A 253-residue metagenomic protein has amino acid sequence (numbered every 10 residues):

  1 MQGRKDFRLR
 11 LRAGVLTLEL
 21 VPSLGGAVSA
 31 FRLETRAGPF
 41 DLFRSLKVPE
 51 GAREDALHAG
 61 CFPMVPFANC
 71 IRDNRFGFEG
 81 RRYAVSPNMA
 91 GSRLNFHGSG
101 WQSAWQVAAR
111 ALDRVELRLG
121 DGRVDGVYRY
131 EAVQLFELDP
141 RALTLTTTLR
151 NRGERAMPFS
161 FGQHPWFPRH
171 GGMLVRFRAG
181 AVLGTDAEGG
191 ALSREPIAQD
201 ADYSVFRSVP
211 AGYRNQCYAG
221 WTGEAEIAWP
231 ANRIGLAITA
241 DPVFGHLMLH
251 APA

Functional and structural regions predicted by a protein language model:
M1-G3, R10-R12, R81, S86-P140: Extended, loop-rich substrate-binding clefts of extracytoplasmic carbohydrate-active enzymes
M1-V85, G223-G245, P252: Beta-strand-rich N-terminal accessory domains
L11, L18, P22, T35 (+1 more regions): Acidic, contiguous internal or C-terminal segments within carbohydrate-active enzymes that form a structured patch used
E34-G38, G77-R81, A108-V115, E137-A142 (+2 more regions): A short, structured loop/turn motif at beta-sheet edges
F40-H58, Y83-A104, R176-A187, A191-P196: Glycine-rich, pocket-lining loop/helix-strand segments that form or immediately flank
E54-F62, P87-G91, E116-G120, F206-A211: Short Pro/Gly-enriched beta-strand edge/turn motifs at strand-loop
V115, L143-L145, V182, A225: Hydrophobic residues embedded in beta-strands of well-ordered beta-sheets
M157-P158, W166-V243: Active-site/ligand-binding surface loops and adjacent short beta/alpha elements that line catalytic pockets across
